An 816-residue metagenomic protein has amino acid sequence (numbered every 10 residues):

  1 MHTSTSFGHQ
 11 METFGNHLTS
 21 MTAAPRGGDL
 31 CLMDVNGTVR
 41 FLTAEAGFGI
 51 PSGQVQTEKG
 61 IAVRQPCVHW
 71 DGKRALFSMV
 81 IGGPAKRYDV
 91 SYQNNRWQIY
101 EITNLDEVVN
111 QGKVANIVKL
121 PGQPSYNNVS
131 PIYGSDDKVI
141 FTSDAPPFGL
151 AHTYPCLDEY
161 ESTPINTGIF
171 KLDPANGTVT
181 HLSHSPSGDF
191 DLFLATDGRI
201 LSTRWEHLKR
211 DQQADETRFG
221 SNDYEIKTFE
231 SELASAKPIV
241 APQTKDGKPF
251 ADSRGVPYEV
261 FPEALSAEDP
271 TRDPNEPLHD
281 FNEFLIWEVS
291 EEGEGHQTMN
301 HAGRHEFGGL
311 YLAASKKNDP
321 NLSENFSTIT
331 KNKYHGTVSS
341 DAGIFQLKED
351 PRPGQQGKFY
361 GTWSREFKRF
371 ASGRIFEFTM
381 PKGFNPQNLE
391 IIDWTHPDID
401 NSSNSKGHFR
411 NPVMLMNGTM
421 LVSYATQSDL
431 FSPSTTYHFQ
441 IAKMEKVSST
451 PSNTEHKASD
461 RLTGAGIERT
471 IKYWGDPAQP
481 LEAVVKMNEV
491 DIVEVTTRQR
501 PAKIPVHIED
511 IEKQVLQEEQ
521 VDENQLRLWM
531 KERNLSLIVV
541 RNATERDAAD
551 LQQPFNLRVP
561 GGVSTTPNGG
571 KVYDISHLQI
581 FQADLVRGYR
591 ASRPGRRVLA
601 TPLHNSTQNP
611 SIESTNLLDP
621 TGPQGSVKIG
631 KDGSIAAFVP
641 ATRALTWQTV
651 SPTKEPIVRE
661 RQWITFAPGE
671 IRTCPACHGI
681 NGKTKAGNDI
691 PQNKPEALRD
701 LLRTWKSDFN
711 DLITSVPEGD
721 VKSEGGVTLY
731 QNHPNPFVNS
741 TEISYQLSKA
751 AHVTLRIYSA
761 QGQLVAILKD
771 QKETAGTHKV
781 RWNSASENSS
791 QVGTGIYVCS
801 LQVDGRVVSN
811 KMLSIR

Functional and structural regions predicted by a protein language model:
M1-P25, S78-R96, F141-T163, W205-W287 (+5 more regions): Short, conserved, GDST-rich strand-edge loop motifs in beta-rich repeat architectures
A62-D71, S130-G134, F193-L194, S327 (+3 more regions): Structural signature of eukaryotic scaffold interfaces centered on beta-propeller domains
T103-N110, S290-Q297, G303-E306, E377-E390 (+2 more regions): Short loop/turn segments immediately following beta-strands, especially the blade-tip and inter-blade linker loops
L182-D189, H305-G309, S340-F345, N388-M416 (+1 more regions): Conserved blade-ending motifs and adjacent loop-strand segments that build the rim/top face of beta-propeller domains
T337-N453: Loop/turn-rich, solvent-exposed surfaces of beta-rich toroidal or solenoidal domains
V485-K486, S626-I713: Sequence context surrounding c-type heme c attachment/ligation sites in exported
T714-H733, F737-Y758, I767, K779-A785: Glycine-centered coil/turn sites that cap beta-strands in beta-rich domains
I767, Q771-A775, K779-R781, S790-R816: C-terminal tail/sorting-segment detector
